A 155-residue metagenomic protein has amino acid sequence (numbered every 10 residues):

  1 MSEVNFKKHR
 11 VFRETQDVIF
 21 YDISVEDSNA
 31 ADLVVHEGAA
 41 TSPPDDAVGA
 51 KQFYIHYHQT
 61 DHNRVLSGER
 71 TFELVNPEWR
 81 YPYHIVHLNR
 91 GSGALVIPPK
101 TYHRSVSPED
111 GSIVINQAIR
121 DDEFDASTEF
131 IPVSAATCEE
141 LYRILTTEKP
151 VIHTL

Functional and structural regions predicted by a protein language model:
M1-R90, S107-I113, A118-L155: Active-site region of the double-stranded beta-helix
S92-L95, P99-S105: Histidine-centered metal-chelating micro-motifs
